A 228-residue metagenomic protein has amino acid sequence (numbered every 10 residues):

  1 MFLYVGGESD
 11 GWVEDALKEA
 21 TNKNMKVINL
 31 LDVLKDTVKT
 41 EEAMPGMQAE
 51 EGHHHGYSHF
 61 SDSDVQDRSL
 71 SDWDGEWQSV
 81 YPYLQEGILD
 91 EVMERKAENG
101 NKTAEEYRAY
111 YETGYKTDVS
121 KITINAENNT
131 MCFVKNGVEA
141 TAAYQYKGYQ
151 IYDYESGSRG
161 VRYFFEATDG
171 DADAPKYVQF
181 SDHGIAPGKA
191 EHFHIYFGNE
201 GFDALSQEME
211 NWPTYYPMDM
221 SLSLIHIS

Functional and structural regions predicted by a protein language model:
M1-S58, S63-D64: Extracytoplasmic metal-acquisition and chelation regions
L3-G6, V13-T21, L34, D74 (+3 more regions): Sec/Tat-exported extracytoplasmic proteins
E8-S9, L31-L34, Y81-L84, N128 (+4 more regions): A mature extracytoplasmic/lumenal domain signature
Y57-D62, Q66-R68, Q78-N128, T168-A186: Short, solvent-exposed loop/hinge segments that bridge or flank secondary-structure elements
G114-S158: Mid-length scaffold segments of soluble, non-membrane domains
A142-A190: An exposed acidic His-Trp-rich patch
D169-E191, I195-M220: Glycine-rich, acidic loop segments that terminate in or are immediately followed by a histidine
I225-I227: Conserved small/polar residues in nucleotide/adenosyl-binding loops
